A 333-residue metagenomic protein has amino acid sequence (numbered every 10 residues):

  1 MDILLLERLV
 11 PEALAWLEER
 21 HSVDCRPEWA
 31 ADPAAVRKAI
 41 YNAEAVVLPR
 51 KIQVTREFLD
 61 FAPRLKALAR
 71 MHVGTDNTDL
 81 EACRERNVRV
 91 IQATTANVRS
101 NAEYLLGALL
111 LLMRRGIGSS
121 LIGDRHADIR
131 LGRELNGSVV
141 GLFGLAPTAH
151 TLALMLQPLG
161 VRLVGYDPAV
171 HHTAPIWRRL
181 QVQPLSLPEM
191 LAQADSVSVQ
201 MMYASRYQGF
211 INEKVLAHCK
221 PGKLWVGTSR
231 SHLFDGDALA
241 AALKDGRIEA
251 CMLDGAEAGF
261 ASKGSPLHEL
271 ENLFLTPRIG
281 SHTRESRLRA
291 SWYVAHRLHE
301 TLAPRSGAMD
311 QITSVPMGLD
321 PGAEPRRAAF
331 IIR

Functional and structural regions predicted by a protein language model:
M1-I91, A192, N212-K214, H218: An N-terminal-biased, well-structured beta-alpha scaffold segment characteristic of Rossmann-like dinucleotide-binding
E44-A45, A67, S196, L224 (+2 more regions): Short, Asp-centered acidic motifs that coordinate Mg2+ and/or phosphate in catalytic or ligand-binding sites
V54-R56, V170-P266, H282: Rossmann-like adenosine-cofactor binding region
L65, N136-V139, G222: Phosphate-coordination loops involved in phosphoryl transfer and adenosine-cofactor binding
R86-F143, T151-L159, M309-D310: Phosphate-binding beta-alpha-beta segment of Rossmann-like dinucleotide-binding domains, i.e., the NAD(P)
Y104, G222, T228-R333: Rossmann-like dinucleotide-binding domain for NAD(H)/NADP(H)
T148: Hydrophobic/small residue at the entry helix of a nucleotide-binding pocket
D167: Conserved acidic E/D residue at the C-terminus of a beta-strand in Rossmann-like folds
